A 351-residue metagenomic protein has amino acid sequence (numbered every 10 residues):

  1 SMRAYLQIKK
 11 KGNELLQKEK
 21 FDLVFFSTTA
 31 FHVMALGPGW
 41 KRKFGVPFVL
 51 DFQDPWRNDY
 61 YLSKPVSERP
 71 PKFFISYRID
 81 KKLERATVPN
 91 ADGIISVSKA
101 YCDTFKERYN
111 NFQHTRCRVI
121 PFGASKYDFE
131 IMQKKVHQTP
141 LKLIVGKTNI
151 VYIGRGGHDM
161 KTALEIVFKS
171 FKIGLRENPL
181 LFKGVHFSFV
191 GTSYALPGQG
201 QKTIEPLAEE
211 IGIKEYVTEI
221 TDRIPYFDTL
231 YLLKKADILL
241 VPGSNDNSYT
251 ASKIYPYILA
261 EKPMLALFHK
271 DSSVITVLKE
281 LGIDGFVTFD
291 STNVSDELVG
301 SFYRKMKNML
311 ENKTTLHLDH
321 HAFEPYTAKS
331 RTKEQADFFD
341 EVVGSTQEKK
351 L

Functional and structural regions predicted by a protein language model:
L6, K10-N13, H32-A35, G39-K43 (+1 more regions): Membrane-proximal helix-turn-helix segments that form the acceptor-binding/catalytic region of lipid-linked
K18-E19, F44-K81: Acceptor-binding helix/loop patch of EC 2.4 sugar-transfer enzymes, predominantly nucleotide-sugar-dependent
R57, F74-K135: Donor nucleotide-sugar binding/catalytic pocket of nucleotide-sugar-dependent glycosyltransferases
D92, Y231-N247: Acidic donor-binding loop of glycosyltransferase active sites
L141-K161, F168-K169, R331: Conserved donor-binding/catalytic core segment of Leloir-type glycosyltransferases
G184, S188-S193, G198-R223, F227: Nucleotide-activated donor-binding/catalytic signature segment of Leloir-type glycosyltransferases, i.e., the conserved
H269-K305: Change "using UDP/GDP/dTDP sugars" to "using nucleotide sugars
F289-G300, R304, L310-E341: A charged, aromatic-enriched C-terminal amphipathic alpha-helix characteristic of glycosyltransferases across folds
